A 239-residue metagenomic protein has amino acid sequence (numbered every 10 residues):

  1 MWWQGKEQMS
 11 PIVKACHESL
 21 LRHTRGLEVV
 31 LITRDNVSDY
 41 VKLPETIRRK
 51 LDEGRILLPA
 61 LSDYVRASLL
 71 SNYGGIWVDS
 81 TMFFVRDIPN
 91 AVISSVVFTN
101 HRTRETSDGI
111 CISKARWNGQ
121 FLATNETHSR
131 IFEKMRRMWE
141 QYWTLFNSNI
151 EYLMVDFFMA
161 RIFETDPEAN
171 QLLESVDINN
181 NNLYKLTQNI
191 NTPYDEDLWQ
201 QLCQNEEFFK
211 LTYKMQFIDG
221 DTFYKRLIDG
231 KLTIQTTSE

Functional and structural regions predicted by a protein language model:
M1-S62, S80-E239: Glycosyltransferase-associated regions of secretory-pathway enzymes, highlighting luminal stem/catalytic domains
D63-Y73: Small-residue hinge/turn detector
Y73, V78-D79: Active-site acidic Asp-centered loop
